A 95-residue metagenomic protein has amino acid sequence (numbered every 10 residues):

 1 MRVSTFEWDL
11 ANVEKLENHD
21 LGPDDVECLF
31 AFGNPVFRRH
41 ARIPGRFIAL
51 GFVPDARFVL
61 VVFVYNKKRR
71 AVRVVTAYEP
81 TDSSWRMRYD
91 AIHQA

Functional and structural regions predicted by a protein language model:
M1-A95: Ribonuclease/tRNase effector modules and their secretory precursors
